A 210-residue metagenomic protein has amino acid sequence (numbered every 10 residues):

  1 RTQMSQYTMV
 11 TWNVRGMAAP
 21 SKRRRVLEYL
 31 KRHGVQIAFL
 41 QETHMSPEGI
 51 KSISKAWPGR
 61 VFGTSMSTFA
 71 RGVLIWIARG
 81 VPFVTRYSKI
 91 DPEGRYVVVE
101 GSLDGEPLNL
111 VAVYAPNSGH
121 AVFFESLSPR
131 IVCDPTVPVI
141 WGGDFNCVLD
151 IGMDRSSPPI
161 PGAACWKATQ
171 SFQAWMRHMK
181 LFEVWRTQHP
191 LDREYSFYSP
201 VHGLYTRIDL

Functional and structural regions predicted by a protein language model:
R1-L210: A shared catalytic/ligand-binding motif for oxyanion handling
